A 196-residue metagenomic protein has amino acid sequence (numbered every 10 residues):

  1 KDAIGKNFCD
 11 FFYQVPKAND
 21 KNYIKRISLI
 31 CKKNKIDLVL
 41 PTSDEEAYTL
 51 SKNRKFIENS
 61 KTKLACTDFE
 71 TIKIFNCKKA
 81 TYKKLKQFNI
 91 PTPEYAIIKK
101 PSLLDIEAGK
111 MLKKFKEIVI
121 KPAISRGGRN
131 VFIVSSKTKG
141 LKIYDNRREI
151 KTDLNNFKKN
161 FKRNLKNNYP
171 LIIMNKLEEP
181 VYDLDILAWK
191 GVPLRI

Functional and structural regions predicted by a protein language model:
K1-C66: ATP-binding N-terminal substructure of ATP-dependent carboxylate-amine bond-forming enzymes
Q14, L38-P41, P93-A96, I172-M174: Short catalytic-loop micro-motif centered on adjacent basic/acidic residues
K35, K61, N89, F115-K116: Residue-level detector of structured alpha->beta connecting loops
T62, E70-Y95, D105-G109: Glycine-/Pro-rich loop/turn segments that contact NAD(P) or position catalytic residues in Rossmann-like domains
E70-T71, I97-L104, A123-G127, K137-K139 (+2 more regions): Short acidic/polar capping segments at secondary-structure boundaries
L85-K86, K110-S136, N164-E179, I196: ATP-grasp fold ATP-binding core
T92-I97, E117-N156, D183: Glycine-rich phosphate-binding loop of ATP-grasp-fold ATP-dependent ligases
D145-I196: Phosphate-binding site of ATP-dependent enzymes
